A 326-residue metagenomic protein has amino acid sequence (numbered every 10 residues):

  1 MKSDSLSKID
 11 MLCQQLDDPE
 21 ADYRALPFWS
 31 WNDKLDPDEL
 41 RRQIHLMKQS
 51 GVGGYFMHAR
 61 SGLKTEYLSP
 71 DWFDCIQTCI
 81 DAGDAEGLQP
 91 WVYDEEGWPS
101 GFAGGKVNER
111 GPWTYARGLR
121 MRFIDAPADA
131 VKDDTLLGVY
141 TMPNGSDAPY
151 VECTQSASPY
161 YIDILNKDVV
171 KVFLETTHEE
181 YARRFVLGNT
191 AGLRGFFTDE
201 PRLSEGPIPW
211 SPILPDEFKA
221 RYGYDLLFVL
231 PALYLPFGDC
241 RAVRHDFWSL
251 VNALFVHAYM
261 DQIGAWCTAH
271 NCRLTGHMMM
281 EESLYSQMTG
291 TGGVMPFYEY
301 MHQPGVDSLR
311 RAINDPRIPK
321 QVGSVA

Functional and structural regions predicted by a protein language model:
M1-P19, R24, R41-S50, L68-H245 (+1 more regions): Mature extracytoplasmic enzyme cores
D17, Y67-D71, L250-L254, L284-M295 (+1 more regions): Alpha-helix capping and helix-loop boundary segments enriched in small/acidic/polar residues
A25-W29, Y55-M57, P90-Y93, R194 (+3 more regions): Hydrophobic faces of well-ordered beta-strands that scaffold small-molecule active sites in alpha/beta enzyme cores
P27-F28, D33-K64: N-terminal cofactor/phosphate-binding cores enriched in small/glycine residues, especially glycine-rich loops such as
K34-M47, L174-F185, S286-F297, D315-V322: Short, acidic/polar
H45, D84, Q262-T268, C272-R273 (+1 more regions): Catalytic-core region of carbohydrate-active enzymes that cleave or remodel glycosidic bonds
L88-G101, G192-E200, V251-M288: Aromatic-lined carbohydrate-recognition surfaces of secreted/lumenal glycan-active proteins
P99-G111, P201-P215, T275-R310: Substrate-binding cleft/loops of secretory-pathway carbohydrate-active enzymes
